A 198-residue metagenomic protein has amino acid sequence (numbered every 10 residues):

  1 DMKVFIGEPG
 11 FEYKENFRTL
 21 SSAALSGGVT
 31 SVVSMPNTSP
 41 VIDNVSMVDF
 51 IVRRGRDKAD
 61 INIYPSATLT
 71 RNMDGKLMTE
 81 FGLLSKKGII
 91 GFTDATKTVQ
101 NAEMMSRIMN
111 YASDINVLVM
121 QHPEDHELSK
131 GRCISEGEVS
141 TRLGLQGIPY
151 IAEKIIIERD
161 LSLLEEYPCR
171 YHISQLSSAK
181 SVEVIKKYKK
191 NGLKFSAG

Functional and structural regions predicted by a protein language model:
D1-K58: Metal-associated gating/positioning segment near the N- to mid-region
M2-E15, P36-T38, Y64-L77, L143-I151: Active-site mouth loops of central-metabolism enzymes
K3, A24, G28, I63 (+4 more regions): Divalent metal-coordination and catalytic microenvironments
F11-E12, D43, N72, Q100 (+2 more regions): Residues that cap or flank secondary-structure elements
S21-L25, V52, S113, L161 (+1 more regions): Residues within alpha-helical segments
P36-V41, A67-T70, T96-T98, Q175-L176: Conserved short loop/turn motifs at secondary-structure junctions
V45-S66, N110-E124: Alpha-helix-loop-beta-strand connector modules within alpha/beta enzyme cores
M78-A197: Histidine/acidic residue-rich metal-binding segments in metalloenzymes
